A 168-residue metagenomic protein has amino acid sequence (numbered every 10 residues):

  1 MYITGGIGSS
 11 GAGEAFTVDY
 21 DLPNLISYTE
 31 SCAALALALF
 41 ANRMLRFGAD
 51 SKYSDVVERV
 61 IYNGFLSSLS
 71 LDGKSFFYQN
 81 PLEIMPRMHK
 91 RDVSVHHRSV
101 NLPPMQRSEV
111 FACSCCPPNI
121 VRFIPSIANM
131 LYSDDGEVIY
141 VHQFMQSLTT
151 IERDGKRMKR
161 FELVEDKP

Functional and structural regions predicted by a protein language model:
M1-P168: Glycan-recognition and catalytic cores of secretory/periplasmic carbohydrate-active enzymes
